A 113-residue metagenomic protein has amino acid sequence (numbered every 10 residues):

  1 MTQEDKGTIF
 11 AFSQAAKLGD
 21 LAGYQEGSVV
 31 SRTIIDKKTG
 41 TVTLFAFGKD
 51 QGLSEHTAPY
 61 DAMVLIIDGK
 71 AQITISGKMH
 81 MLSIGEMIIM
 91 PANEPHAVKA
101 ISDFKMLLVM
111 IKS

Functional and structural regions predicted by a protein language model:
M1-T39, T74: A short, N-terminal "cap"/entry segment at the start of jelly-roll beta-barrel domains of the cupin/DSBH fold
G27-S28, T41-A58, A92: Conserved short histidine dyad/triad with adjacent acidic residue
T41, K70-Q72, M79, P95 (+1 more regions): Structural motif
Y60-Q72, S76: Glycine- and acidic-residue-biased ligand/ion/polar-headgroup-sensing regions
I67-D68, S83-I84, S102: A cytosolic small-molecule/anion-sensing beta-strand core signal
G77-A92: Short acidic-glycine-tyrosine-enriched beta hairpin
A92-S113: Ligand-binding loop in jelly-roll beta-barrel domains
